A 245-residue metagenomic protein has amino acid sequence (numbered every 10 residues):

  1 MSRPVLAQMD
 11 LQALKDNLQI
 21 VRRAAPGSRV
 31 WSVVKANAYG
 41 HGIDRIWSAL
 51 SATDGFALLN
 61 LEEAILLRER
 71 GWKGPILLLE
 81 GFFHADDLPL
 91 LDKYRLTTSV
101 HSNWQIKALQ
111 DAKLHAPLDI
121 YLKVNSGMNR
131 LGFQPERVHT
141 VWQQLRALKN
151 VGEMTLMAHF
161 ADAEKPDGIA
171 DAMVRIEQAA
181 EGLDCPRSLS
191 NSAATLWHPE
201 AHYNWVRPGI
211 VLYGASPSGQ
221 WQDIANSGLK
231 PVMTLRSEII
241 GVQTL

Functional and structural regions predicted by a protein language model:
M1-S2: Gly-rich Lys/Arg/Thr-decorated short loops/hinges at beta-loop-alpha junctions or inter-strand turns that position
V5-M9, A13-K15, S28-S188, A201-H202: Active-site-proximal beta-alpha core segment in soluble small-molecule metabolic enzymes
N17-Q19: Alpha-helical scaffold segments that flank or form the walls of functional sites
K165-L245: Anionic-ligand-binding alpha/beta catalytic cores of soluble enzymes and soluble regulatory domains that recognize
